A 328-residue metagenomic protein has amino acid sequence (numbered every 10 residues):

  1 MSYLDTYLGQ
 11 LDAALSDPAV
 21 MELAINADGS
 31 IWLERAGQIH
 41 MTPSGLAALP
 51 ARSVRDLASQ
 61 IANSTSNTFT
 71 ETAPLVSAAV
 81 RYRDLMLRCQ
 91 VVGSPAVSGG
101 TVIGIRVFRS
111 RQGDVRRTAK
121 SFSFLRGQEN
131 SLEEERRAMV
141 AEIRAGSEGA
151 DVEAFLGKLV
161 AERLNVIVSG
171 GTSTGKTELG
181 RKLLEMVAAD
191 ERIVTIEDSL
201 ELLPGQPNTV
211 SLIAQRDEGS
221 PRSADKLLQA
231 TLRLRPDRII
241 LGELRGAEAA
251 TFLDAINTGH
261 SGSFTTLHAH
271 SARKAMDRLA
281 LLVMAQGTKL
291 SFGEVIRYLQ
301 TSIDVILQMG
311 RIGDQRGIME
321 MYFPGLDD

Functional and structural regions predicted by a protein language model:
M1-L85: N-terminal accessory targeting/assembly segments
L23, V91, H260, I303: Residue-level signature of catalytic and energy-coupling elements of molecular machines, predominantly ATP/GTP-dependent
I25-A27, R35-G37, V80, G93-P95 (+4 more regions): Flexible glycine-/small-residue-rich
P43-G45, N63-A161: P-loop NTP-binding catalytic core
A96-G99, R297-D328: Conserved P-loop NTPase
A145-G149, E153-K158, R163-T172, K182-Q300 (+1 more regions): Switch/coupling sub-region of P-loop NTPases
K176: Conserved lysine of the Walker
